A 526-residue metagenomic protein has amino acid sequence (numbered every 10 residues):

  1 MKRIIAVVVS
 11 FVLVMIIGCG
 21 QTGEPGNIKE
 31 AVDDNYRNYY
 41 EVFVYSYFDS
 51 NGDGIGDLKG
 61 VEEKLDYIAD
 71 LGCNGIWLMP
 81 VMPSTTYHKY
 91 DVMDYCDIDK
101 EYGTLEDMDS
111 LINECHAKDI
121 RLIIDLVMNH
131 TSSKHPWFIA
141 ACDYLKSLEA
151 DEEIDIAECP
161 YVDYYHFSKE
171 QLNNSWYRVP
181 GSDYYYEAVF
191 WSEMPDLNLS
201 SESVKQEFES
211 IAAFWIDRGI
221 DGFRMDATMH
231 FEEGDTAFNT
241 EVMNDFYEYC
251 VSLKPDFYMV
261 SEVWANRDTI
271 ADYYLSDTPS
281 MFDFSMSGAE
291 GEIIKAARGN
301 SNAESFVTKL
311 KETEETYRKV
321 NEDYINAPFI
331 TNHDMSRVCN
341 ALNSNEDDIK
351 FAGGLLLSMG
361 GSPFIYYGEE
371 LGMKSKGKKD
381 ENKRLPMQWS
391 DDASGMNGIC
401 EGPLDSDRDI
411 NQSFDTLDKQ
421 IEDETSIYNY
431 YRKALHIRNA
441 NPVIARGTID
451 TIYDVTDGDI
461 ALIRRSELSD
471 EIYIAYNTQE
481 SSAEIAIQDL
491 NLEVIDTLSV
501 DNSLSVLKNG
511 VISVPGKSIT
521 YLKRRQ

Functional and structural regions predicted by a protein language model:
I4-Q21: Sec-dependent N-terminal signal peptides of Gram-positive bacterial secreted proteins and lipoproteins
C19-E209, D217, R224, T228-D277: Acidic/aromatic-lined carbohydrate-recognition and catalytic surfaces of CAZymes acting on diverse glycans
Y45-Y47, P83, M128-N129, D221 (+8 more regions): Short, solvent-exposed loop/turn segments at secondary-structure junctions
G75, D119-R121, D221-F223, D256-Y258 (+5 more regions): Beta-sheet entry/capping signal
S133-E170, Y247-D391: Conserved alpha/beta catalytic core and glycan-binding cleft of carbohydrate-active enzymes
F329-N332, A341-E484: Loop/helix patches that line or flank the sugar-binding groove of alpha-linked glycan CAZymes
S482-N502: Beta-strand-rich binding/interaction modules
L507-Q526: C-terminal beta-strand-rich structural cap/linker in extracellular carbohydrate-active enzymes
